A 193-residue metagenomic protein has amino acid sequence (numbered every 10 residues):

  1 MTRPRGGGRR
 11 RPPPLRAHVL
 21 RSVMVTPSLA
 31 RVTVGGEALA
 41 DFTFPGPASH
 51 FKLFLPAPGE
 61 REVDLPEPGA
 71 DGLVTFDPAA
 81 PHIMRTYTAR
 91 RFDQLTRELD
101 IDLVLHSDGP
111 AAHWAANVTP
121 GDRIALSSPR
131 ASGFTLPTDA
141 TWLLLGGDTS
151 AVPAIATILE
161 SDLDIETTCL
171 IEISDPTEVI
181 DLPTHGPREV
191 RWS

Functional and structural regions predicted by a protein language model:
M1-S193: Extended, composition-driven regions rather than compact fold-specific motifs
